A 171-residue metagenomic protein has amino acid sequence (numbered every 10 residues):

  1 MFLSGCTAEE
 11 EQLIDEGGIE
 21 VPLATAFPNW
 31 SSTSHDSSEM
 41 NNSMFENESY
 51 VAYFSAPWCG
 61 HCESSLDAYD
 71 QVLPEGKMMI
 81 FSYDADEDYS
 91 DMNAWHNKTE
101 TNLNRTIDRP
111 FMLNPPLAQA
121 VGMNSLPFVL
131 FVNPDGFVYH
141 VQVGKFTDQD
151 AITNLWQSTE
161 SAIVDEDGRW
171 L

Functional and structural regions predicted by a protein language model:
M1-G17, P22, L171: Secretory targeting signatures
L23, M40-E63, M79-F81: Short active-site neighborhood of thiol/selenol oxidoreductases, capturing the structured segment around
N29, N41, N47, D88 (+5 more regions): N-linked glycosylation sites
H61-E75, N93-N97: Typically the conserved alpha-helix immediately C-terminal to a functionally engaged Cys/Sec in thioredoxin-like
G76-M92, N104-P115: Thiol-based oxidoreductase modules, predominantly thioredoxin-like and allied folds used for disulfide exchange
H96-D135: Short, internal strand/loop/helix patches that form the active-site neighborhood or redox-interaction surface
L130-L171: Thiol-/selenol-based redox modules, centered on thioredoxin-like and closely related oxidoreductase domains
